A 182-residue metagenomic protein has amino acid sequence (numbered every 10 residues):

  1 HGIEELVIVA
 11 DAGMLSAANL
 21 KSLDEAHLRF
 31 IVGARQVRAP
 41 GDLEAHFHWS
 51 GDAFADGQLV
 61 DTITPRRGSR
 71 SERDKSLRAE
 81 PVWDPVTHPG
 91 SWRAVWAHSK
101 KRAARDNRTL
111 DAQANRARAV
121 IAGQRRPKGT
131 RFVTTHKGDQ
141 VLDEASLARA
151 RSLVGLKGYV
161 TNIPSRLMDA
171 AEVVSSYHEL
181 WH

Functional and structural regions predicted by a protein language model:
H1-H182: Anion-binding and metal-coordination hotspots
